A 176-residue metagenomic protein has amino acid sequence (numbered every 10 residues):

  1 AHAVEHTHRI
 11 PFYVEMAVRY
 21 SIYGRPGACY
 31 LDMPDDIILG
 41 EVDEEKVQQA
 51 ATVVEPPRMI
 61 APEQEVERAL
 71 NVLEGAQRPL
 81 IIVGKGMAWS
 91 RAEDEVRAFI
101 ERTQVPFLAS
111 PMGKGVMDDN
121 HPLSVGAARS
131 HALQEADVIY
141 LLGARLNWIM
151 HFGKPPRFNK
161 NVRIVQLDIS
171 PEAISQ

Functional and structural regions predicted by a protein language model:
A1-F12, S110-Q176: Glycine-rich, acidic loop regions that bind phosphate or pyrophosphate groups
A1-H8, E55-R58, I82-G86: Flexible, glycine/proline-enriched loop segments at strand-loop-helix junctions that form or flank small-ligand binding
I10-F12, I22, K85-R91: Active-site glycine- and acidic-residue-rich loops that bind and position anionic ligands or nucleotide-like cofactors
M16, Y20-G75: Conformationally flexible catalytic loops at phosphate/diphosphate-handling active centers
A17-V18, L31, I81, F107 (+2 more regions): Buried hydrophobic positions in well-ordered alpha/beta secondary-structure cores of metabolic enzymes
V18-Y20, K46-Q48, R91-Q104, L123 (+1 more regions): Short, solvent-exposed amphipathic alpha-helical segments in soluble enzyme and RNA/protein-processing domains
M33-I38, K85-M87, P171: Glycine-rich beta-alpha junction loops
A61-Q64, R68-I139: Anionic-ligand anchoring segments at beta-strand to alpha-helix junctions in alpha/beta enzyme folds, i.e., glycine
